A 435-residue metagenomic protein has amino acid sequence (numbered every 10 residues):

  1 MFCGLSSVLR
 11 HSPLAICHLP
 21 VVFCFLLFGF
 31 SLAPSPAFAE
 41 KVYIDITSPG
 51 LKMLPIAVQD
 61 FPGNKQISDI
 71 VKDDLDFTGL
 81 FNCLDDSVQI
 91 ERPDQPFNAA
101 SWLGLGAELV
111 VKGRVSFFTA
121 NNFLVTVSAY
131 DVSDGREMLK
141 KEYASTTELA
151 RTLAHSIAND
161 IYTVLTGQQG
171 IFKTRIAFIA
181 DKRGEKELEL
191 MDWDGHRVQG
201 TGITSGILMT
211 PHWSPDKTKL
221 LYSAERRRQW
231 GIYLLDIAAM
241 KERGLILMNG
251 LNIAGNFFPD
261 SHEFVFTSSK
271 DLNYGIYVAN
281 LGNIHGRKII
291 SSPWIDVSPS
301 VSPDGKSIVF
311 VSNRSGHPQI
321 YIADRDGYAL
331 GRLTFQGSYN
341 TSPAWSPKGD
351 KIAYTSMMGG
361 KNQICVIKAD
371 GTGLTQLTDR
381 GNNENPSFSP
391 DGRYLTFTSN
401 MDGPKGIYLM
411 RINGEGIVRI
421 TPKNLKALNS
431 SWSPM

Functional and structural regions predicted by a protein language model:
L5-S6, S12-P13, L19-P20, L26 (+1 more regions): Short polybasic linear motifs
V42, Q95-D160: Amphipathic beta-strand/beta-sheet edge segments enriched in Tyr/Trp
Y43-S101, V111: Short beta-strand->alpha-helix linker/helix-N-cap micro-motif that forms a surface specificity/interaction loop
N122-L124, G184-E189, Q229-Y233, N273-Y277 (+3 more regions): Structural motif
G170-F172, P215-D216, P259-D260, P303-D304 (+3 more regions): Residue-level detector of Asp-centered blade-edge/turn motifs that repeat once per structural unit in beta-propeller
I176, L220-L221, F264-V265, G305-V309 (+2 more regions): Hydrophobic beta-strand positions that form the internal "hydrophobic ladder" of WD40/Gbeta-like beta-propeller blades
D192-M209, D236-I253, A279-I295, A323-Y339 (+2 more regions): Multi-bladed beta-propeller domains
